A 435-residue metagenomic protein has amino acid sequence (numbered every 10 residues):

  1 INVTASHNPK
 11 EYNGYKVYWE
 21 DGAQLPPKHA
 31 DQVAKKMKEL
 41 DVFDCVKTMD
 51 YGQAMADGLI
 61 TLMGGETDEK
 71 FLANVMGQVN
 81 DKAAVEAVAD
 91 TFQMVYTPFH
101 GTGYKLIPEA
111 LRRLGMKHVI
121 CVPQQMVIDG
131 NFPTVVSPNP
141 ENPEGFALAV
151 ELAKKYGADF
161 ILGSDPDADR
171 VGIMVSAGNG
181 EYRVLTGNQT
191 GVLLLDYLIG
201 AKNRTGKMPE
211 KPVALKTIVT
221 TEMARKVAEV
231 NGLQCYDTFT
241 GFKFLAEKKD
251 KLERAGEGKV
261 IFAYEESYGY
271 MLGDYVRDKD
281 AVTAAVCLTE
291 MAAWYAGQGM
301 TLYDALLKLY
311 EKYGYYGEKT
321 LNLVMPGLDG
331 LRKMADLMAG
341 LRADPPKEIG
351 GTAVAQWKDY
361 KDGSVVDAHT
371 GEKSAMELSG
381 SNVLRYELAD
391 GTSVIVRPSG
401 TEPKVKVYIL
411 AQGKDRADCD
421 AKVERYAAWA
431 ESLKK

Functional and structural regions predicted by a protein language model:
I1-D41, P138-G163, A168, V192-L198 (+4 more regions): Phosphate/diphosphate-binding loops
T4, R397-S399: Short beta-strand micro-motifs enriched in acidic
N8-P9, P98-Y104, A168-R170, V219-E222 (+2 more regions): Gly/Ser/Thr-rich loops at beta-strand to alpha-helix junctions that form or flank small-molecule/cofactor-binding
E11-V17, M55, K105-A110, N131-V135 (+7 more regions): Short acidic, glycine/serine/threonine-rich loops at helix termini
N13-A147, E151-A153: Gly/Ser/Thr-enriched, mixed-charge loops and adjacent short helices that form phosphate/oxyanion-binding elements
W19-D21, S176-N179, A389-D390: Short acidic-glycine loop/turn motifs at beta-strand connectors
L25-P26, A177-N203: Cysteine protease catalytic core and zymogen-processing segment of caspase-like enzymes
K154, A158-F160, E181-R183, A201-R397 (+3 more regions): Phosphate-binding and adjacent anionic-ligand microenvironments
